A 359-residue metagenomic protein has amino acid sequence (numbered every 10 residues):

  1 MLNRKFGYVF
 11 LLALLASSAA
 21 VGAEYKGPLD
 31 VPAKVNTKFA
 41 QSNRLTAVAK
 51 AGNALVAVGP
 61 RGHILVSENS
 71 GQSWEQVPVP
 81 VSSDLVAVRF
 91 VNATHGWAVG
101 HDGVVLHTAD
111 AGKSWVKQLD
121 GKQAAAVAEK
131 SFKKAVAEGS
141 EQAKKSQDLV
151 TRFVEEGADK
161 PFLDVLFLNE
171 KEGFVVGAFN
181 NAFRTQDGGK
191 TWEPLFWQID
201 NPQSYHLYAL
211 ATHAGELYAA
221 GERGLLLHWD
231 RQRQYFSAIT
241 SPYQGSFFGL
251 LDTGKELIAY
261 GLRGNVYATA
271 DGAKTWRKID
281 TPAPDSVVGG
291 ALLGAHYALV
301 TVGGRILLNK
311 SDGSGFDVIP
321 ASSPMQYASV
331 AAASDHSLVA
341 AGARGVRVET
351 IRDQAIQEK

Functional and structural regions predicted by a protein language model:
M1-V9: Bacterial N-terminal signal peptides that target proteins for export
A16-A20: N-terminal signal peptide c-region/cleavage motif recognized by signal peptidases
V21-K359: Residue-level hotspots at or immediately adjacent to binding/recognition sites across diverse folds
